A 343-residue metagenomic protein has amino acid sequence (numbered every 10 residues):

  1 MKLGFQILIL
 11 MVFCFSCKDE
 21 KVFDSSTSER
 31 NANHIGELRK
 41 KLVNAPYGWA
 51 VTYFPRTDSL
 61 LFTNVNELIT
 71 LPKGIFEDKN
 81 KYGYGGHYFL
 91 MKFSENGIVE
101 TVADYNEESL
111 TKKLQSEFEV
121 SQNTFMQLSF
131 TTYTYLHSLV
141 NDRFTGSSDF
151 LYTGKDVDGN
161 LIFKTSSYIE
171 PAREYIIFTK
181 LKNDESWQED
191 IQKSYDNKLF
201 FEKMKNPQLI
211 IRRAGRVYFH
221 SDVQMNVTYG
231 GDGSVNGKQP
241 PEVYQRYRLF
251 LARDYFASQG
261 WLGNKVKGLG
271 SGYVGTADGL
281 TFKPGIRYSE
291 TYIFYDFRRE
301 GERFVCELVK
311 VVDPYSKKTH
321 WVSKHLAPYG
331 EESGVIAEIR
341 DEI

Functional and structural regions predicted by a protein language model:
K2-L10: Sec-dependent signal peptide recognition, specifically the positively charged N-region followed immediately by
F13-S16: C-terminal motif of bacterial Sec signal peptides marking the signal peptidase cleavage site
K18-E117, F125, D184-I211: Acidic/polar, low-complexity intrinsically disordered N-terminal segments immediately downstream of a Sec signal
V22-S28, N160-Q208, L308-I343: Edge beta-strand at a domain terminus
V22-Y47, V274-I343: Hydrophilic extracytoplasmic domains
P46-P72, L136-R173: Cys-His-centered catalytic/binding microenvironment captured across papain-like cysteine peptidases and homologous
F62-F125, Y218-K283: N-terminal glycine/threonine-rich, aromatic-flanked beta-hairpin/loop signature
S129-S148, G279-D296: An anionic, turn-rich surface loop/hairpin at beta-sheet edges that serves as a generic interaction/coordination patch
